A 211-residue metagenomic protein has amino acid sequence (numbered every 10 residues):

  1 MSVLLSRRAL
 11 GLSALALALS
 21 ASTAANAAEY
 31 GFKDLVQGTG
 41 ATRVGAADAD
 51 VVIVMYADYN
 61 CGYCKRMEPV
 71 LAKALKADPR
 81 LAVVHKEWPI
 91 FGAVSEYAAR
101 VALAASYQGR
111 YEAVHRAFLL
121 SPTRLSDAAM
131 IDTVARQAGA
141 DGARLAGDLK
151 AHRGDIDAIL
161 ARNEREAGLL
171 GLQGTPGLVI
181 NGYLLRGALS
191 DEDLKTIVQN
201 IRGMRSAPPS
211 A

Functional and structural regions predicted by a protein language model:
M1-A18: N-terminal secretory signal peptides and thylakoid transit peptides that target proteins across membranes
L5, A28, Q137-A211: C-terminal cap of thioredoxin/glutaredoxin-like
L15, L119-T123, K150-R153, Q199: Short amphipathic alpha-helical surface patches that mediate protein-protein
T23-A27: Sec/Tat signal peptide C-region and signal peptidase I cleavage site
K33-V51: A short beta-strand-turn-helix
T42-V44, L125, L185: Short clusters of hydrophobic/aromatic residues that line enzyme substrate/ligand-binding pockets
V54-N60, K65-Q137, D141, Q173 (+2 more regions): Structural alpha/beta surface segment adjacent to cysteine/selenocysteine redox centers across thiol/disulfide enzymes
